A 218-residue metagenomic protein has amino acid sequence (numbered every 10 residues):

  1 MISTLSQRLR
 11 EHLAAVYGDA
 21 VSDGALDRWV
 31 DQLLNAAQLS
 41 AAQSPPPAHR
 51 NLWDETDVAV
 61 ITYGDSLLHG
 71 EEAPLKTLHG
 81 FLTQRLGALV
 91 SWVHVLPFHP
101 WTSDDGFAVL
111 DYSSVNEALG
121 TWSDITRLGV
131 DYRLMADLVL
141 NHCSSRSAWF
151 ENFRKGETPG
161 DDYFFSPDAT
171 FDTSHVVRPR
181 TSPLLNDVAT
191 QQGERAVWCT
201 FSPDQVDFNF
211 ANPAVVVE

Functional and structural regions predicted by a protein language model:
I2-V217: Acidic/aromatic-lined carbohydrate-recognition and catalytic surfaces of CAZymes acting on diverse glycans
